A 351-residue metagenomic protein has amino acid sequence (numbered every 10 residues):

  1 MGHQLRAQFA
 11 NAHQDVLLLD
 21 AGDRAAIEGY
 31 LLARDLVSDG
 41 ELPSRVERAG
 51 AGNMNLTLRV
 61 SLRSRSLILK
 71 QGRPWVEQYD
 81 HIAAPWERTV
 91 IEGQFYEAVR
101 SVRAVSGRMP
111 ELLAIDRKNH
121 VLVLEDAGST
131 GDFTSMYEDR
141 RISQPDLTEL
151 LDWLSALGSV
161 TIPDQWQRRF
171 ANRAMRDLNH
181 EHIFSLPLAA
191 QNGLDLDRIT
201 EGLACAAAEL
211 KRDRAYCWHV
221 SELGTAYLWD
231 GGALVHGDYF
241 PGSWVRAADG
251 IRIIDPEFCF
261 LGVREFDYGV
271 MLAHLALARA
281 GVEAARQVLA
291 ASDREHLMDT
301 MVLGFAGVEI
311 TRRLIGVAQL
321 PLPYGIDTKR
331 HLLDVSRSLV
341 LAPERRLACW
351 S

Functional and structural regions predicted by a protein language model:
M1-E47, Q319-S351: Regulatory N- and C-terminal appendages and interdomain linkers associated with kinase/kinase-like NTP transferase
G2-G22, R168-L223, I315: Active-site catalytic-loop/activation-segment of kinase and kinase-like phosphoryl-transfer enzymes
G2-L5, L56, G72: Low-complexity, highly charged intrinsically disordered N-terminal segments that act as targeting/localization
D35-L42, R103-R108, E295-H296: Short secondary-structure junctions
E47-L69, C217-F266: Active-site acidic catalytic loop and adjacent metal/ATP-binding pocket of ATP-dependent phosphoryl transfer enzymes
A49, L58-R169: ATP-binding pocket architecture of kinase catalytic cores
Q78-R88, G232-L234, V245-Q287: Active-site Asp-x-Gly
Q94, R264-H296, A306-G325, L339: Active-site activation/catalytic loop segments of kinase-like enzymes and analogous catalytic loops in related
